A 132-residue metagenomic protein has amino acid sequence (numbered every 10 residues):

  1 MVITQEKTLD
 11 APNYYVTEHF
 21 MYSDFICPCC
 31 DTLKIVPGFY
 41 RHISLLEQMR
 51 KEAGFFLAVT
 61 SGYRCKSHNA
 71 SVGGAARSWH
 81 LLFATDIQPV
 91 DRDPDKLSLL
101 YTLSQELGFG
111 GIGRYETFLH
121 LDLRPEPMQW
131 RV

Functional and structural regions predicted by a protein language model:
M1-E52, R114-E116, P125-V132: Extracytoplasmic cell-surface/polysaccharide-interacting catalytic and binding patches
D24, S67, V72, A76 (+1 more regions): Solvent-exposed, flexible loop/coil residues
C29-T32, A70, S104: A near-ubiquitous, low-amplitude feature marking generic local secondary-structure context
C30-D31, L57-G62, R92-K96: N-terminal start-of-chain detector that recognizes signal peptides and the immediate post-cleavage beginning
P37-F39, Y63-H68, V90-R92, S98-T102: A short linear-motif detector with a strong N-terminal bias
I43-V72: Extended, low-complexity, intrinsically disordered C-terminal regulatory tails of eukaryotic serine/threonine kinases
R77-T85, P89-V132: Catalytic cores and adjacent binding grooves of peptidoglycan-active enzymes
